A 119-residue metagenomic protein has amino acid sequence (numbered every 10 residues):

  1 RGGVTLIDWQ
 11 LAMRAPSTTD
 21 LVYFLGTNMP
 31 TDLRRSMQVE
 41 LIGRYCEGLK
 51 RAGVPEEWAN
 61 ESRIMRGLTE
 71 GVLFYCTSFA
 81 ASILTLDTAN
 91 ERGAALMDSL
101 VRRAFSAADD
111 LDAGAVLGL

Functional and structural regions predicted by a protein language model:
G2-V4: Active-site beta-strand-loop-beta-strand hairpin of nuclease catalytic cores that positions key catalytic residues
L6-D8: Pre-DFG segment of protein kinase catalytic domains
L11-V54, V72-G93: Active-site activation/catalytic loop segments of kinase-like enzymes and analogous catalytic loops in related
Y23, E47, R66, E70 (+1 more regions): Charged/polar, solvent-exposed surface patches and flexible loops
P55-V72: All-alpha amphipathic helical-bundle segments outside canonical DNA-binding/catalytic cores that form hydrophobic
L73-L119: ATP/Mg2+ or Mg2+-diphosphate-binding catalytic cores that bind nucleotide phosphates or diphosphates via glycine-rich
